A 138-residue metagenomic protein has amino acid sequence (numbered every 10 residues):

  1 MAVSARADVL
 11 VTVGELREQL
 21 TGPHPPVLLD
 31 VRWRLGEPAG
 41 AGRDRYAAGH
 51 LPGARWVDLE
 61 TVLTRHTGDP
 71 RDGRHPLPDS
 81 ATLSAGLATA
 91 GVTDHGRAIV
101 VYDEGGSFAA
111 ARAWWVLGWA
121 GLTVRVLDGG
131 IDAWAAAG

Functional and structural regions predicted by a protein language model:
A2-D8, R71-G138: Thiolate-centered catalytic microenvironments shared by cysteine-dependent enzyme domains
A2-D94: Positively charged, proline/Ser/Thr-rich regional signature most characteristic of the Rhodanese/CDC25-like
